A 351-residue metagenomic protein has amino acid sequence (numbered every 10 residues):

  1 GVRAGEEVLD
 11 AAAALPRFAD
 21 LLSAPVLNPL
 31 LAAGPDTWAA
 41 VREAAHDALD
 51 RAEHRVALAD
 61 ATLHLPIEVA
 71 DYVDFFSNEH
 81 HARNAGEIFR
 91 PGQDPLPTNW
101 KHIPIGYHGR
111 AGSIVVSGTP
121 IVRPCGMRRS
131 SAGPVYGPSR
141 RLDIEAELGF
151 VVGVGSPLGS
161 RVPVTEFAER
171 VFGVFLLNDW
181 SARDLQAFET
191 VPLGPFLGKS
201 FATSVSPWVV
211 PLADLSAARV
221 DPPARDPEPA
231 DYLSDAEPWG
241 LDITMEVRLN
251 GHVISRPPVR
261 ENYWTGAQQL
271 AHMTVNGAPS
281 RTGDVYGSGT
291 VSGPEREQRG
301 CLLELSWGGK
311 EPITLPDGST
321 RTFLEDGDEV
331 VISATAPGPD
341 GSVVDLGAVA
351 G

Functional and structural regions predicted by a protein language model:
G1-L9: An N-terminal JmjN-like helical accessory module and its immediate linker preceding a catalytic domain
R3, D20-R256, W264-Q268, T335-A336: Active-site microenvironments in enzyme catalytic cores
A11-L21: A short, surface-exposed interaction/processing loop segment used at functional sites
E147, S200-A202, G240-T244, I254 (+4 more regions): Active-site lining segments that contact anionic ligands and/or coordinate catalytic metals
H252-S288: C-terminal structural cap/anchor segments
A267-A271, T282-E329, S333-P337, S342-V349: Active-site pocket scaffolds in enzymes
